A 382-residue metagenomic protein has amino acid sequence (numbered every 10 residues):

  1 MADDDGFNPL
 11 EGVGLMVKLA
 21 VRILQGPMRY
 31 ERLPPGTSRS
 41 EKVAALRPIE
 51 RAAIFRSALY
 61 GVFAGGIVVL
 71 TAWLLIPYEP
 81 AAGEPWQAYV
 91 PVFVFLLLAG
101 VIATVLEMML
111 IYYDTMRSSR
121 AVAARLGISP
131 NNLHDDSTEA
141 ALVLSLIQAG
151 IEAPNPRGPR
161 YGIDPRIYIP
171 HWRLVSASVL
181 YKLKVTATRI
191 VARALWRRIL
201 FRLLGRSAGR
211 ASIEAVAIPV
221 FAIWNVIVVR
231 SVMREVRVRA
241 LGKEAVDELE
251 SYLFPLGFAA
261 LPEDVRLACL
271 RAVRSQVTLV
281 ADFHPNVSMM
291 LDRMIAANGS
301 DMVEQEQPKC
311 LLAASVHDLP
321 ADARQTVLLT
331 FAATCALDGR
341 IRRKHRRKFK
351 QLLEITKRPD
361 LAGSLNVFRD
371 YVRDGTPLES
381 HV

Functional and structural regions predicted by a protein language model:
D3, L10-P35, R39-S57, V68-A88 (+2 more regions): Small-residue-enriched hydrophobic alpha-helices in membranes
Y60, A64-G65: Intrinsically disordered, low-complexity linker/loop segments enriched in Gly/Pro and charged/polar residues
E84-A99: Hydrophobic alpha-helical transmembrane segments
P91, F95, D136, I213-A217: Membrane-interface starts of transmembrane alpha-helices
L96-L106, T138, F331-L337: Short acidic, glycine/Ser/Thr-rich loop/turn "cap" segments at secondary-structure junctions
G100-A124: Hydrophobic alpha-helical membrane-embedded segments
L126-L133, R239, K243: Inter-helical turn/loop segments and adjacent helix faces that build the functional surface of alpha-helical bundle
N131-P154, Y161: Membrane-proximal soluble regions of multi-pass membrane proteins
